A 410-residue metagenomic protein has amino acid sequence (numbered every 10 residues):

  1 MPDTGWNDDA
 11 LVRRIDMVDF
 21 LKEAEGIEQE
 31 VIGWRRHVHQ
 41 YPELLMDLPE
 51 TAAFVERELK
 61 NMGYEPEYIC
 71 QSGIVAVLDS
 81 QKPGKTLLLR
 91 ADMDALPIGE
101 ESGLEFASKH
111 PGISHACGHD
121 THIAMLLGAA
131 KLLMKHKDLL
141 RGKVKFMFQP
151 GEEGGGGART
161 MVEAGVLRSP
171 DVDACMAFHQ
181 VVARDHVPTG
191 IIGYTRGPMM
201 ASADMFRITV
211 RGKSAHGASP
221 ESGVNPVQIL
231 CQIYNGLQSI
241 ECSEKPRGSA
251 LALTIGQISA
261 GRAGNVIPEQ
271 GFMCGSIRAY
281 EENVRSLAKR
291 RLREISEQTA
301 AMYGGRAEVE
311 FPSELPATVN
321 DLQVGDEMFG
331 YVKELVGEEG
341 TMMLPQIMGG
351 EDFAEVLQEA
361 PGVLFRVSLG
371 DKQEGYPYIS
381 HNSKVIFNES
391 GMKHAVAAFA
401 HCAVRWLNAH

Functional and structural regions predicted by a protein language model:
V12-H115, D120, A124-R141, A201: Acidic/His- and Gly-rich active-site-bordering loop/insert found across diverse amide/peptide-bond hydrolases
H37-H39, H115, H119-H122, H179 (+2 more regions): Histidine-centered active-site/metal-ligand motif
V38, A76, L89, H119 (+8 more regions): Divalent metal-coordination and catalytic microenvironments
R90, G99, F206, L364-G370: Non-cysteine beta-strand/loop elements that form the S-adenosyl-L-methionine
L96, G103-S114, T121, D138-P268 (+1 more regions): Histidine/acidic-residue-rich, glycine-tolerant segments that coordinate divalent metal ions
C231-H410: Metal-dependent amide/peptide-bond hydrolase catalytic core, centered on the "pita-bread" metallohydrolase fold
